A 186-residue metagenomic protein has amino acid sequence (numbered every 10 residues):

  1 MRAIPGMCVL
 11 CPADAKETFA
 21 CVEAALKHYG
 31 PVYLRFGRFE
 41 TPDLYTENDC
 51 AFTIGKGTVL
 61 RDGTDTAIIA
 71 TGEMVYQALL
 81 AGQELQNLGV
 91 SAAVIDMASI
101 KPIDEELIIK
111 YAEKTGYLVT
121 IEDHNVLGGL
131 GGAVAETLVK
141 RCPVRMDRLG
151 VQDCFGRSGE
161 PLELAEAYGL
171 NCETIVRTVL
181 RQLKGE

Functional and structural regions predicted by a protein language model:
M1-K27: Conserved thiamine diphosphate
A15, H28, L34, A67: Midchain, well-structured core segments that form catalytic/ion-binding scaffolds
A24-P31, V134: Glycine- and acidic-residue-enriched helix-capping/beta->alpha junction motif
R35-E186: Thiamine diphosphate
